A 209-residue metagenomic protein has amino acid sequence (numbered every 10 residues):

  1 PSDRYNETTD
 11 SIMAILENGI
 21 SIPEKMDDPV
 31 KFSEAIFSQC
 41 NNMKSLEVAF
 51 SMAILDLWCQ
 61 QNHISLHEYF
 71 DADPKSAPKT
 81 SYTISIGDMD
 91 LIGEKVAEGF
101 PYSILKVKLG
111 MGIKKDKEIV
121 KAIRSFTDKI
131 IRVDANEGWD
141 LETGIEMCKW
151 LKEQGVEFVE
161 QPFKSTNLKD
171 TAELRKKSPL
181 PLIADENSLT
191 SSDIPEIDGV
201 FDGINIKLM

Functional and structural regions predicted by a protein language model:
P1-I131, G138, E142-I145, K149-E153: N-terminal capping/lid subdomain adjacent to the active-site entrance of alpha/beta enzymes
V107-M209: Catalytic core of soluble alpha/beta enzymes
